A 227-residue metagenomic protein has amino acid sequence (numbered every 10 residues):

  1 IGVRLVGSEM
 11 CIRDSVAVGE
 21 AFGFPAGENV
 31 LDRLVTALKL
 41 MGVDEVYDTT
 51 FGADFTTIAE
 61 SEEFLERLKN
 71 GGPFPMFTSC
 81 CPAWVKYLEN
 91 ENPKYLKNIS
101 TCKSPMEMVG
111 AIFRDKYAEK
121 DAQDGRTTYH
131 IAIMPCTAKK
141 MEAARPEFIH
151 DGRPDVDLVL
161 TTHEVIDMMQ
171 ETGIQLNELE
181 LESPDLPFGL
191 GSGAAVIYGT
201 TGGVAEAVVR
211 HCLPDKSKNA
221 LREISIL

Functional and structural regions predicted by a protein language model:
I1-G7, I12: Single conserved hydrophobic/aromatic residue that forms the stacking wall/gate of nucleotide- or nucleobase-binding
E9, M76-T78, Y129-P135, V159-L160: Extended hydrophobic secondary-structure segments that form protein cores and membrane-embedded regions
R13-G19, P187-S192: A short, surface-exposed helix-loop junction/capping segment
A17-G27, L34-K39, Y47-D124, T137-F148: Cofactor-cradling patches in redox/metallo enzymes
N29, R33, A83, S104 (+4 more regions): Conserved active-site and cofactor/substrate-binding residues in soluble primary-metabolism enzymes
Q123-T127, T137-L227: Redox cofactor-anchoring modules in respiratory/redox and cofactor-processing assemblies
